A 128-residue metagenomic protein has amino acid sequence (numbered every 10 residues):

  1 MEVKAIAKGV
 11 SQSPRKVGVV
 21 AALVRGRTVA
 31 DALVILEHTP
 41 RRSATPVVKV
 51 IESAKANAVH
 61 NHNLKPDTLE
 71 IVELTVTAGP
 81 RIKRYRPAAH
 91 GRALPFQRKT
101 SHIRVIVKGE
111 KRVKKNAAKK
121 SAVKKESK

Functional and structural regions predicted by a protein language model:
M1-K128: Structured, basic alpha/beta domains of bacterial-type, RNA-associated proteins
